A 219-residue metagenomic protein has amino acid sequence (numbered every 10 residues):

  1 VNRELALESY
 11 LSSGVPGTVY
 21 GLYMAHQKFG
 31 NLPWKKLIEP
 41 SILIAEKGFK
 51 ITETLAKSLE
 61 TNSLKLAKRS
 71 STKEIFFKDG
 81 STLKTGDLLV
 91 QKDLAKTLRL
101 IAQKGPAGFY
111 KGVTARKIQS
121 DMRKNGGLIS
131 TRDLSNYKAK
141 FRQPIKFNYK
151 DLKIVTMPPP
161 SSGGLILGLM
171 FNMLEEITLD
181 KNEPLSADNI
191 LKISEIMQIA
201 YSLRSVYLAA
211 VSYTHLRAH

Functional and structural regions predicted by a protein language model:
V1-K104, Y110-P158: Noncatalytic scaffold domains of N-terminal-nucleophile
I145-F147, L152-Y213: Internal alpha/beta scaffold segment
T214-H219: Conserved small/polar residues in nucleotide/adenosyl-binding loops
